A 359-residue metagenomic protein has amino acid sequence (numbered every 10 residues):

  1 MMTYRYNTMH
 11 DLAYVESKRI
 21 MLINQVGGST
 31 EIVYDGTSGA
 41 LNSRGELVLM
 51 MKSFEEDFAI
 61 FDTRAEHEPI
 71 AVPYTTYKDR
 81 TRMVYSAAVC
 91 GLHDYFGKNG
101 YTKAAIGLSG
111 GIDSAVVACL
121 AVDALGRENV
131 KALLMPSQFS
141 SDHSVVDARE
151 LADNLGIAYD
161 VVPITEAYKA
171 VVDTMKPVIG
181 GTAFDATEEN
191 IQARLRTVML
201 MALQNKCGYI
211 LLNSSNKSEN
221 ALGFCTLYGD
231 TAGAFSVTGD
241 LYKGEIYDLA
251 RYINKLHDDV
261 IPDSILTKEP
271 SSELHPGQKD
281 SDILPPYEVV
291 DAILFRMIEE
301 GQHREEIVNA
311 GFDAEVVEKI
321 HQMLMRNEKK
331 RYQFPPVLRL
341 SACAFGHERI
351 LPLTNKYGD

Functional and structural regions predicted by a protein language model:
M1-E55: CN hydrolase (nitrilase-like) catalytic-core segments centered on the catalytic cysteine and neighboring Lys/Glu
Y14-K18, N42-S43, H67-S109, S114-D359: ATP/NTP-dependent adenylation/nucleotidyl-transfer catalytic domains that generate, transfer, or process NMP-activated
A40, F58-I60, V337: Conserved hydrophobic/aromatic beta-strand scaffold that supports enzyme active sites
M51-D57, S236, L241: Extended active-site and interfacial segments that coordinate phosphate-rich ligands in large catalytic machineries
K52-A71: A short, polar/charged loop-to-alpha-helix boundary motif
